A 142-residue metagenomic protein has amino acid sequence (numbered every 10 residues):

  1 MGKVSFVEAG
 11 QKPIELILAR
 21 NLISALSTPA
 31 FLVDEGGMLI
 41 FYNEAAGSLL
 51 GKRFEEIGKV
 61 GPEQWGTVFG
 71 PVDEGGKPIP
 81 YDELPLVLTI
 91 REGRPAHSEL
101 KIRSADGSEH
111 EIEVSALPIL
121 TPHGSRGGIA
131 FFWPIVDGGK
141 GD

Functional and structural regions predicted by a protein language model:
G2-F6, G124-G138: PAS-family sensory domains
A9-M38: Sensory modules in modular signal-transduction proteins
A30, P122, D137-G141: Sensory-module boundary signal marking interfaces of small helical input modules and downstream signaling cores
G36, I40, E44-S48, F54: PAS/LOV sensory domain surfaces, especially short acidic/polar patches at coil-to-helix junctions
I57-I102: Terminal output helix/cap of sensory domains in signal transduction proteins
Y81, E109-E111, G127: Beta-strand residues that line the small-molecule/cofactor-binding core of sensory signal-transduction domains
A96-S98, A105, H110-V114: PAS and PAS-like sensory/regulatory domains
S104-D106, S115-T121, P134-V136: PAS-family sensory domains and close relatives that share small-molecule sensor folds
